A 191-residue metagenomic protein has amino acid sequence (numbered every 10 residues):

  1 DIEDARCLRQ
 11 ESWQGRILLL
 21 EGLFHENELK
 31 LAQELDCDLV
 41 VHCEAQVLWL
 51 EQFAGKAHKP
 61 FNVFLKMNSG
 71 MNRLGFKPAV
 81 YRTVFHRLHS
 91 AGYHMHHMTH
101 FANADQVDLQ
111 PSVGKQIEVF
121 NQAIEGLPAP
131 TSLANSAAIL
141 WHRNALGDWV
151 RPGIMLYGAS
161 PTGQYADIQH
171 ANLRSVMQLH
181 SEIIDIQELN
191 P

Functional and structural regions predicted by a protein language model:
D1-C37, V41-L50: N-terminal active-site wall of soluble small-molecule enzyme domains
V47-N62, M67-N190: Active-site loop/helix belt of alpha/beta enzymes
